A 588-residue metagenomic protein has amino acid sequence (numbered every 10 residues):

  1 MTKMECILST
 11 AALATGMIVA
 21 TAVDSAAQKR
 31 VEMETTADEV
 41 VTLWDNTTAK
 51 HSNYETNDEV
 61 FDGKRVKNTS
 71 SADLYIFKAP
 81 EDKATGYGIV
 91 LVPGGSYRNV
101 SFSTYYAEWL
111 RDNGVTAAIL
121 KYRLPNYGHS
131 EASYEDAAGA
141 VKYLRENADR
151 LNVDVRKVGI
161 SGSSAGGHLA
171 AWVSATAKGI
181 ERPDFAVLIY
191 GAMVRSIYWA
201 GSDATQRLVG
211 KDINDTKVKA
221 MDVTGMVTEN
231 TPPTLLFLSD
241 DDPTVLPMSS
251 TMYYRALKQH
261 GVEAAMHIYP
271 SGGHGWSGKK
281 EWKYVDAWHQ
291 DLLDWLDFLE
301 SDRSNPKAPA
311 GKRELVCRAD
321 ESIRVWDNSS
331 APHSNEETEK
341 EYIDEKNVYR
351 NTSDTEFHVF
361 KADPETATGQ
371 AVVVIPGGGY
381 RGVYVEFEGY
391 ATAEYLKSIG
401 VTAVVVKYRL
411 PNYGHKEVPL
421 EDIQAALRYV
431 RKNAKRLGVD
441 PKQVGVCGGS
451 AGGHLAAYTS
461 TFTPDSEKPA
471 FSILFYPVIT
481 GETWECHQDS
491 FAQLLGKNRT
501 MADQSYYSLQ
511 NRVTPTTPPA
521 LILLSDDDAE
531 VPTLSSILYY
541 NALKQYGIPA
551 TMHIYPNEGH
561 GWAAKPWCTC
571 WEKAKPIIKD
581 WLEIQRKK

Functional and structural regions predicted by a protein language model:
K29-K83, A308-T366: N-terminal cap/lid segment of alpha/beta-hydrolase-fold proteins
D58-F61, G191-M226, P232, K340-E345 (+2 more regions): Mobile cap/lid helix-loop segments that gate and shape the active-site cleft of serine hydrolases
T85-G94, T368-G377: Short beta-strand element of the alpha/beta-hydrolase
V100-F102, Y106-A107, A118-V155, K280-A287 (+3 more regions): Catalytic nucleophile-loop/oxyanion-hole region of alpha/beta-hydrolase and closely related hydrolase-like folds
G139-A204, V218, A425-S490, Q504: Primarily recognizes the serine-hydrolase "nucleophile elbow" in alpha/beta-hydrolase and SGNH/GDSL folds
L236-L238, D242, T516, I522-L524 (+1 more regions): Short beta-strand/loop motif that positions the catalytic acidic residue of the alpha/beta-hydrolase fold
P243-S249, A529-S535: Conserved alpha/beta-hydrolase "acid-adjacent" motif
T251-P309, I537-K588: C-terminal catalytic histidine-bearing segment of alpha/beta-hydrolase fold enzymes
